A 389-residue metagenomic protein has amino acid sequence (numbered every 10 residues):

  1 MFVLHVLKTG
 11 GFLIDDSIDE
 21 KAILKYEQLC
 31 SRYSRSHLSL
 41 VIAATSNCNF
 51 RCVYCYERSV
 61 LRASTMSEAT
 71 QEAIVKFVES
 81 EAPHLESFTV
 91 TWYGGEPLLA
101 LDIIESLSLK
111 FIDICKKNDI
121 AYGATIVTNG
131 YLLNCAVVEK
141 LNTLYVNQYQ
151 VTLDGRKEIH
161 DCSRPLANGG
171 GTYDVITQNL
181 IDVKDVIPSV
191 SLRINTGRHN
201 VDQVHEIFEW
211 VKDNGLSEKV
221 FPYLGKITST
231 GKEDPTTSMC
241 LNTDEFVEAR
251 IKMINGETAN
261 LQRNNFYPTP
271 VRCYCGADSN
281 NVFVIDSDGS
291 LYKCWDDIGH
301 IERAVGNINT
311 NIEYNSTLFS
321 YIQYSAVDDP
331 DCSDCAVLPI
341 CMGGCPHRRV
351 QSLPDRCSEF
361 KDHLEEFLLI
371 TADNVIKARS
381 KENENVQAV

Functional and structural regions predicted by a protein language model:
M1-I14: Basic amphipathic alpha-helical segments that dock to polyanions
V6-L7, A22-E139, L144-N147: Conserved alpha-helical substructure of the radical SAM core
D15-H37, E257-N264, T269, I301-D331: Short, charged low-complexity linear segments at domain edges
V138-K157, K219-I227: Non-cysteine beta-strand/loop elements that form the S-adenosyl-L-methionine
E158-D278, S287-D288: Radical SAM enzyme [4Fe-4S]-AdoMet core and its adjacent flexible, acidic and glycine-rich loops/tails across
I298-V389: Flexible mid-to-C-terminal extensions adjoining Fe-S/redox cofactors in radical SAM and related proteins
